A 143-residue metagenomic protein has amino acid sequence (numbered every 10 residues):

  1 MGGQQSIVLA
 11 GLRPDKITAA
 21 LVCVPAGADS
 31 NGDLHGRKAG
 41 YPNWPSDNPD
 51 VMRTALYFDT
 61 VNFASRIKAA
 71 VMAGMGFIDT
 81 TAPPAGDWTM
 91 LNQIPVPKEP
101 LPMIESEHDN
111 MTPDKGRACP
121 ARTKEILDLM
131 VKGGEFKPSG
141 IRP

Functional and structural regions predicted by a protein language model:
M1-S6: Gly/Ala-rich beta-loop-alpha elbow adjacent to hydrolase catalytic centers
I7-D50, P102, T112-P113: Hydrolase active-site cap/lid region
N48-F63: Active-site nucleophile elbow and catalytic-triad environment of alpha/beta-hydrolase enzymes
I67, A73-M75: Short beta-strand/loop motif that positions the catalytic acidic residue of the alpha/beta-hydrolase fold
A69, P83-N92: Short alpha-helix in the alpha/beta-hydrolase fold that links the catalytic acid
F77-A82, D109: Acidic catalytic loop of the alpha/beta-hydrolase fold
W88-P143: C-terminal catalytic histidine-bearing segment of alpha/beta-hydrolase fold enzymes
